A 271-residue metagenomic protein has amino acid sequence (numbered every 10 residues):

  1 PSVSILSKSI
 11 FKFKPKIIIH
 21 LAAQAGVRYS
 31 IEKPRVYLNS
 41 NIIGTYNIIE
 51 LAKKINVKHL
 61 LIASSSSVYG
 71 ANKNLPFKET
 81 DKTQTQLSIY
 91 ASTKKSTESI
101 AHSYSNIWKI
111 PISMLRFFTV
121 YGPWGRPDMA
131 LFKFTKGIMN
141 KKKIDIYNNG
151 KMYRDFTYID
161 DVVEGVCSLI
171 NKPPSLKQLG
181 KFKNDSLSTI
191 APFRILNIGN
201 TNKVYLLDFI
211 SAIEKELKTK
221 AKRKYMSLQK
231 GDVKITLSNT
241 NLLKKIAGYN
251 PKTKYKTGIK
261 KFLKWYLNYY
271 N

Functional and structural regions predicted by a protein language model:
P1-V120, Y249, T253, K260 (+1 more regions): N-terminal Rossmann-like NAD(P)+-binding domain of SDR-like oxidoreductases, especially those catalyzing
Y29-S30, A71-K73, W124, F156 (+1 more regions): Short glycine-/acidic-enriched loop or helix-start segments at secondary-structure transitions that form or flank
I42-E50, D128, D160-V163, C167: Conserved active-site region of classical short-chain dehydrogenase/reductase
V68-Y69, V120-G122, M152, V162: Conserved sequence/active-site signature of Rossmann-fold short-chain dehydrogenase/reductase
S96, I100-Y104, F134, F209 (+1 more regions): Hydrophobic alpha-helix immediately C-terminal to the catalytic Tyr-X-X-X-Lys motif of short-chain
I138-N271: C-terminal substrate-binding subdomain of Rossmann-fold SDR/epimerase-dehydratase oxidoreductases
